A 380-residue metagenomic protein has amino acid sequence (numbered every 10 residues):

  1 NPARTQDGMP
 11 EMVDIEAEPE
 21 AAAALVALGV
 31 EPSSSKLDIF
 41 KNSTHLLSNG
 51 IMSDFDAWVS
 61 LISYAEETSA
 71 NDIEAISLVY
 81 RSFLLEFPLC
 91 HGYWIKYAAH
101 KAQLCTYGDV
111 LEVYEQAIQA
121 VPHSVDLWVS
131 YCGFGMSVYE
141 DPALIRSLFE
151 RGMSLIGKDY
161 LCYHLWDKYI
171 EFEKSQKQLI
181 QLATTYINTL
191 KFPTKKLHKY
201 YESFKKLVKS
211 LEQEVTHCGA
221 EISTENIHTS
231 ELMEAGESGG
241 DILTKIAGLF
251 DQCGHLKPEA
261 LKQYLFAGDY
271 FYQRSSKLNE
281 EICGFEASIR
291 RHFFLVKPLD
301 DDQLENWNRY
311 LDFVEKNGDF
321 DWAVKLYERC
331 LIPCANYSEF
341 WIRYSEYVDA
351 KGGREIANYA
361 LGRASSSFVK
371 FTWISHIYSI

Functional and structural regions predicted by a protein language model:
N1-I380: Polyampholytic low-complexity alpha-helical segments
